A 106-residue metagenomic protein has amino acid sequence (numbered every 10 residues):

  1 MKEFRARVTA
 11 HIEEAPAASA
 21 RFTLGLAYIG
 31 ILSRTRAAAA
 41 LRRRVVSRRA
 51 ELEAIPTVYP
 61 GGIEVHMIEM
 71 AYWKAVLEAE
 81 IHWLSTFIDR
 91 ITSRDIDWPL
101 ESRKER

Functional and structural regions predicted by a protein language model:
R5-A50: Amphipathic alpha-helical dimerization/coiled-coil segments that flank or bridge DNA-binding/regulatory modules
L41-R44, W73, L77-E80: Amphipathic alpha-helix face/heptad-repeat signature
A54-Y72: Acidic interhelical loop/turn segments
H66-V76, T92-R106: Charge-rich, acidic-biased intrinsically disordered regions
L77-R90: Amphipathic alpha-helical coiled-coil segments
